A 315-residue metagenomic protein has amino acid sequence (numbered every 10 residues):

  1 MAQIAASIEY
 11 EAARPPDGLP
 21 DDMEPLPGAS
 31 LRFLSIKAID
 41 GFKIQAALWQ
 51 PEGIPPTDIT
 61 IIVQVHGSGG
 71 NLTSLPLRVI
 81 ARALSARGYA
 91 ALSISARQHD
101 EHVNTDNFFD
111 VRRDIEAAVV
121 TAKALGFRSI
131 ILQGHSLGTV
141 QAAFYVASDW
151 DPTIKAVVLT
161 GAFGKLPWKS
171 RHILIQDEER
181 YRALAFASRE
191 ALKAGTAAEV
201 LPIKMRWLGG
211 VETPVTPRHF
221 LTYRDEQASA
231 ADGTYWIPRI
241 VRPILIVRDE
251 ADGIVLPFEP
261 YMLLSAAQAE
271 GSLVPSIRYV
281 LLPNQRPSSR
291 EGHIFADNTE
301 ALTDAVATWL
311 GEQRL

Functional and structural regions predicted by a protein language model:
I4-P55: N-terminal cap/lid segment of alpha/beta-hydrolase-fold proteins
E52-R87, S93-Q98: Short, surface-exposed "cap/lid" segments of acyl-processing enzymes
G67-S68, S136, E250-A251: Residue-level signal for short, function-critical loop segments
S68, A90, S95-H102, F163 (+1 more regions): Short beta-to-alpha linker loops that shape the active-site pocket of alpha/beta-hydrolase fold enzymes
L72, R97-I131, A296-D297: Catalytic nucleophile-loop/oxyanion-hole region of alpha/beta-hydrolase and closely related hydrolase-like folds
A81, V119, Y145-V146, L264: A conserved amphipathic alpha-helix that caps or lines the catalytic cleft of carbohydrate- and lipid-modifying enzymes
S129-F186: Primarily recognizes the serine-hydrolase "nucleophile elbow" in alpha/beta-hydrolase and SGNH/GDSL folds
E190-P287, A296-T303, G311: Serine-hydrolase catalytic core
